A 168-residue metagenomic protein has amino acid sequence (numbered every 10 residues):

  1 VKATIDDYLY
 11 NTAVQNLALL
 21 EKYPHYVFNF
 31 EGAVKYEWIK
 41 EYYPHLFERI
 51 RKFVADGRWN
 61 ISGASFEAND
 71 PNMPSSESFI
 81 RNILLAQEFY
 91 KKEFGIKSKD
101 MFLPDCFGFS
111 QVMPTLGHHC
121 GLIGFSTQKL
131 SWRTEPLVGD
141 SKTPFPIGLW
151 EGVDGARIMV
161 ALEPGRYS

Functional and structural regions predicted by a protein language model:
V1-S168: Catalytic-domain carbohydrate-binding cleft regions of carbohydrate-active enzymes
